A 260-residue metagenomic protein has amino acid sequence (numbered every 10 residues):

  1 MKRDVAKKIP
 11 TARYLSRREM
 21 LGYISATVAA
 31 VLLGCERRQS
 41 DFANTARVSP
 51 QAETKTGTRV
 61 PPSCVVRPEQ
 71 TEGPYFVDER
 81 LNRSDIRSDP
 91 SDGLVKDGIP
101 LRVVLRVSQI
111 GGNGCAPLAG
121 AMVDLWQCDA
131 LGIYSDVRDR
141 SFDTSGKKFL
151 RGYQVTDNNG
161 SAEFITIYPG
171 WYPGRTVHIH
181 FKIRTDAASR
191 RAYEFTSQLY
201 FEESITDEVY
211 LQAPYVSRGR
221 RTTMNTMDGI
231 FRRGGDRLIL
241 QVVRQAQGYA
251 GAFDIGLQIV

Functional and structural regions predicted by a protein language model:
M1-E19, Y23-L33, Q39-F42: N-terminal secretory signal peptides
A12, Y23-I24, V28, L33-E36 (+5 more regions): Generic hydrophobic/packing signal
S40-P50: Short, low-complexity, disordered segments immediately C-terminal to signal peptides in bacterial exported proteins
P50-R233, A252, G256-V260: Beta-strand-dominated extracellular/periplasmic modules and repeats in secreted or surface-exposed proteins
F231-R244: Low-complexity, intrinsically disordered Gly/Pro/Thr-rich segments
Q245, A250-A252: Extracellularly exposed regions in secreted/surface proteins, prominently low-complexity, repeat-rich
